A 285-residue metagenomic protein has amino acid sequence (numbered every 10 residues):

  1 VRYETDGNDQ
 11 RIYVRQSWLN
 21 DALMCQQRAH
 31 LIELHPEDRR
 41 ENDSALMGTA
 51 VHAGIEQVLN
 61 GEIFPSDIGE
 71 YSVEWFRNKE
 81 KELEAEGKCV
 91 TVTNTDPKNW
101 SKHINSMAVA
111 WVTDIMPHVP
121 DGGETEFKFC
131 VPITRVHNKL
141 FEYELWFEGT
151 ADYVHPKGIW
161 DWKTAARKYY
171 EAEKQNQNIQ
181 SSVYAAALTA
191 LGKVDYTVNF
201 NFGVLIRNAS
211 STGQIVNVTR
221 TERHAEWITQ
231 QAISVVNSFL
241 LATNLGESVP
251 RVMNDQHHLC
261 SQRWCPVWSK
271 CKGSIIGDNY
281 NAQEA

Functional and structural regions predicted by a protein language model:
V1-M24: Terminal, charged accessory segments of proteins
E4, Y13-V14, F76, E80 (+4 more regions): Metal-dependent nuclease catalytic regions and adjoining charged, substrate-binding loops involved in nucleic-acid end
Q16-I63, E126, W264-V267: Nuclease catalytic cores
L23-L31, Y153-D161, N237-L240: Active-site-adjacent bridging/hinge elements
E33, D161-T164, F202: Residue-level recognition of conserved beta-strand positions in structured domain cores
D43, M47, W100, I104 (+1 more regions): Hydrophobic (often cysteine-bearing) scaffold residues that line and stabilize catalytic clefts of nucleotide/cofactor
G54-H137: A non-catalytic, helix-rich entry segment at domain boundaries
F127-S182, A186-L191: Non-catalytic protein-protein interaction segments used by genome-maintenance enzymes to assemble and couple activities
